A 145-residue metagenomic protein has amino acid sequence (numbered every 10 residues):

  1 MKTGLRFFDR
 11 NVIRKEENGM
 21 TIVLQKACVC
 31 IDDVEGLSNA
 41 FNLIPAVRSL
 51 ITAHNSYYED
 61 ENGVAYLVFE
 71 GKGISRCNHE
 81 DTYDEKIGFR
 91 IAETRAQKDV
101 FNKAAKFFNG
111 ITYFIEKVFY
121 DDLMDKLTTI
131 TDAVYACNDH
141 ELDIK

Functional and structural regions predicted by a protein language model:
M1-K145: Catalytic phosphate/metal-binding cores of nucleic-acid and nucleotide-processing enzymes, i.e., regions that mediate
